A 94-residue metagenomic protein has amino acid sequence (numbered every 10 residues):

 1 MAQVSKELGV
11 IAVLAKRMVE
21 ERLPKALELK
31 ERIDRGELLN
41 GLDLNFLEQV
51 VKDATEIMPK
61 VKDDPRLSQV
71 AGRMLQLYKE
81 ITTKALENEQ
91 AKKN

Functional and structural regions predicted by a protein language model:
M1-N94: Acidic, Ser/Pro/Thr-rich low-complexity regulatory regions and the short amphipathic helical interaction modules they
